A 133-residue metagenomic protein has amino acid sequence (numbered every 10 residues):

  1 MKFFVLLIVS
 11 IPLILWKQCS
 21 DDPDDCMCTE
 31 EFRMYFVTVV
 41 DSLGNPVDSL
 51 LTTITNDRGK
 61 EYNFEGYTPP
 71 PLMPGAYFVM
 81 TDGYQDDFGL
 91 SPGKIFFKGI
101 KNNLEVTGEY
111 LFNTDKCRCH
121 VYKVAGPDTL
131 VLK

Functional and structural regions predicted by a protein language model:
M1-E31: Bacterial Sec-dependent N-terminal signal peptides
C19-M34, V40-D41, V121-K133: Beta-strand-rich domain onsets/edges
M34-F36, K94-K98: Beta-strand secondary-structure signal
T38-V40, T55, I100: Core beta-strand residues in small-molecule sensory/regulatory alpha/beta domains
L43-S49: A short beta-turn/strand-edge loop motif at beta-sheet boundaries
L50-F96: Tryptophan-paired
G99-G126: Structured interaction patches on ligand/partner-binding surfaces of diverse proteins
